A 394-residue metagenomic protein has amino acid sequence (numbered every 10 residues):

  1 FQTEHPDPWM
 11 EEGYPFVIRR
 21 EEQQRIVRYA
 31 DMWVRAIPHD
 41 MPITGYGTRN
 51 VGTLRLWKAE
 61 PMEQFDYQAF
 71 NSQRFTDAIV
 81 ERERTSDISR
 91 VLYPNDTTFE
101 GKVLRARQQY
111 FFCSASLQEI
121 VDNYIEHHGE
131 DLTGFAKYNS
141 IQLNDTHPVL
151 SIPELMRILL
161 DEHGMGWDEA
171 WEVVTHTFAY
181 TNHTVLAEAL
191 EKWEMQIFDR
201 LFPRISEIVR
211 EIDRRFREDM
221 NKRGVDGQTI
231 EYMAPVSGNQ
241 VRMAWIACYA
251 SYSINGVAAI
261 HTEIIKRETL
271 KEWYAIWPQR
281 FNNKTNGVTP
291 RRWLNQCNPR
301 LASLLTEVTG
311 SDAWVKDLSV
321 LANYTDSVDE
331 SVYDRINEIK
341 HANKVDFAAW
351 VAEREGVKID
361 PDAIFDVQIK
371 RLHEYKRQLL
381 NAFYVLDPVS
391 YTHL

Functional and structural regions predicted by a protein language model:
F1: TRNA-binding/sensing appendages of the translation machinery
P6-T146, W193, I197-V257, T269-R371 (+1 more regions): Active-site cores of enzymes that catalyze phosphoryl transfer or operate on phosphate-rich substrates
S114-V121, P153-H163: Alpha-helical support elements that line or immediately flank enzyme active sites and cofactor-binding pockets
V149-S151, M165-M195, R217-M220: Active-site-proximal binding-pocket segments
S151-I152, F365: N-terminal alpha-helical segment
Y375-Q378, F383-V385: Glycine-rich active-site/cofactor-binding loop and its immediate structural neighborhood
Y391-H393: Conserved small/polar residues in nucleotide/adenosyl-binding loops
